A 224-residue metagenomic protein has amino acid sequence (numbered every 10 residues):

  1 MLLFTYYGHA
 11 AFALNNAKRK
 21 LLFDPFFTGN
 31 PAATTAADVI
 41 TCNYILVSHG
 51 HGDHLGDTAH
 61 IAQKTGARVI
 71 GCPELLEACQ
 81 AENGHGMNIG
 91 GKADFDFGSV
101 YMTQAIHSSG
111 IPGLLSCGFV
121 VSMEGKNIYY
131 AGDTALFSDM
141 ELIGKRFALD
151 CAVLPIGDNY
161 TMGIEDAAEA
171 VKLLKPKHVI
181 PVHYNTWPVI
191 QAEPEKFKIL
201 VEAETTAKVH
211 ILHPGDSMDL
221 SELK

Functional and structural regions predicted by a protein language model:
M1-K20, F27-N30, D94, Y101 (+2 more regions): Zn-dependent metallo-beta-lactamase
H9-A11, G90, L114-G118: Short hydrophobic/aromatic beta-strand or adjacent loop that forms the aromatic wall/cage of a ligand/substrate-binding
A13-H51, G56-H60, E74, S108-P112 (+1 more regions): Pre-active-site segment of Zn-dependent metallo-hydrolases
L22-P25, C42-G50, V69-P73, Y129-G132 (+3 more regions): Active-site neighborhood of phospho(di)ester-bond hydrolases with catalytic His/Asp-centered motifs
G29-N30, H51-G56, L76-C79, G91-D94 (+5 more regions): Active-site environment of divalent metal-dependent phosphoester hydrolases
S48, G56-P112: Glycine/small-residue-rich loop that forms an oxyanion/phosphate-binding "nest" at active or ligand-binding sites
R68, Q80-K92, A168, K172-K224: Binuclear metal-ion centers of metallo-dependent hydrolases, dominated by the metallo-beta-lactamase
H107-L173: Active-site-proximal loop/helix segments of hydrolase catalytic cores
